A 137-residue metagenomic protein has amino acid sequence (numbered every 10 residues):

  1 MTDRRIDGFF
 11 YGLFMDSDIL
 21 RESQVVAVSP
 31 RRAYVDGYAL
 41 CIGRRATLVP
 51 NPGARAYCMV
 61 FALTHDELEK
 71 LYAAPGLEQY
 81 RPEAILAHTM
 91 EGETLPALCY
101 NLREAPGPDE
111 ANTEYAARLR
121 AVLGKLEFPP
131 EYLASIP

Functional and structural regions predicted by a protein language model:
T2-P137: Glycine-aromatic micro-motifs
